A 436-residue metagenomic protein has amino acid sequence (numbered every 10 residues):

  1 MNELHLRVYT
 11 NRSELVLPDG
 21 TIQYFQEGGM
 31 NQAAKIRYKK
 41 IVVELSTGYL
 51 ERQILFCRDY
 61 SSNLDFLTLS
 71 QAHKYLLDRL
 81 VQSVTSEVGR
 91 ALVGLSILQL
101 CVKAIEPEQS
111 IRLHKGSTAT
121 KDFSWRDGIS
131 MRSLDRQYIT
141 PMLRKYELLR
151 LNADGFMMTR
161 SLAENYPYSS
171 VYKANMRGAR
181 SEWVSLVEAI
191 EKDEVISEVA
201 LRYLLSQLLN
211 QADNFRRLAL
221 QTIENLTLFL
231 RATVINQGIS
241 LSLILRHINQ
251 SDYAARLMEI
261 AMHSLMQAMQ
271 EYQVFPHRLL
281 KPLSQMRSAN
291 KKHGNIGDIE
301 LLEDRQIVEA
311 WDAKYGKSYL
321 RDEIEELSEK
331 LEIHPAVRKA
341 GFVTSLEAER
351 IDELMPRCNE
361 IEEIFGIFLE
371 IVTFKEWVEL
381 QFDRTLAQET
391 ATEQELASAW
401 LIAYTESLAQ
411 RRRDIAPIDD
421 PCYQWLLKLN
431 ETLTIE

Functional and structural regions predicted by a protein language model:
M1-E191: Terminal, charged accessory segments of proteins
E3, R7-V8, N249, I260-E436: Catalytic core segments in nucleotide and nucleic-acid processing enzymes
M30, L50-E51, T159-A163, N236-L243 (+3 more regions): Short amphipathic alpha-helical segments, especially helix-boundary/capping motifs
Q32-I41, Y60, P141-R150, V195-Q211 (+3 more regions): Charged, low-complexity, helix/coiled-coil-prone segments
A33-K39, G48-F66, R202-S206, N210 (+4 more regions): N-terminal/domain-start segments enriched in small and hydrophobic, helix-friendly residues, covering either
K74-V81, T140, R180, V184-E191 (+9 more regions): Generic detector of well-ordered alpha-helical segments enriched in charged/polar residues, highlighting helical
V88-L92, D213-L220, V274, A416 (+1 more regions): Residue-level signal for secondary-structure boundary elements
D154, L162-R287: The feature marks a conserved, polyanion-engaging helical scaffold used by nucleic-acid processing enzymes and innate
